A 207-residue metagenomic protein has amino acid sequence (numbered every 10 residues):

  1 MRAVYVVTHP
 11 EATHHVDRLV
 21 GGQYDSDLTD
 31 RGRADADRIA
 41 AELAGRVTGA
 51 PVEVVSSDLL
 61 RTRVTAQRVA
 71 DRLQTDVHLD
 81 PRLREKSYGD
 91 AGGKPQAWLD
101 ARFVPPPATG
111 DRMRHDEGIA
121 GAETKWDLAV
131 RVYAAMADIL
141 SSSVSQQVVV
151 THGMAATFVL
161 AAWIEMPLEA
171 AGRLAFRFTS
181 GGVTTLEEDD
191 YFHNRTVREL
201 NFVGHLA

Functional and structural regions predicted by a protein language model:
M1-R2, T75, K86-W98, A161-A207: Acidic, low-complexity terminal tails and accessory targeting/binding regions of phosphate-metabolizing enzymes
V4, V52, S143-M154: Generic beta-sheet signal
V7-T75: Active-site-proximal alpha-helix that buttresses catalytic centers in soluble enzyme cores
T48-R82, V104-A108, T185-A207: Conserved histidine-centered catalytic loops in small-molecule metabolism enzymes
S56-S57, V130, V150-T151: Short beta-strand scaffold positions
D71-Y133: Phosphate-handling substructures
G153-T157, T196: GST superfamily/GST-like fold recognition
